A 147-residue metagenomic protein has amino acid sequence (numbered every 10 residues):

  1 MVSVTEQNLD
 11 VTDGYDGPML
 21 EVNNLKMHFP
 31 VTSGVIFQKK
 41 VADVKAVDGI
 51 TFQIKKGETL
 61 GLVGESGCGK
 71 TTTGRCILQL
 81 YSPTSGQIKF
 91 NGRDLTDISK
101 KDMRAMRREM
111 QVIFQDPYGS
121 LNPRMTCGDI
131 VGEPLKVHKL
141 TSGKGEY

Functional and structural regions predicted by a protein language model:
M1-Y147: ABC transporter nucleotide-binding domains
